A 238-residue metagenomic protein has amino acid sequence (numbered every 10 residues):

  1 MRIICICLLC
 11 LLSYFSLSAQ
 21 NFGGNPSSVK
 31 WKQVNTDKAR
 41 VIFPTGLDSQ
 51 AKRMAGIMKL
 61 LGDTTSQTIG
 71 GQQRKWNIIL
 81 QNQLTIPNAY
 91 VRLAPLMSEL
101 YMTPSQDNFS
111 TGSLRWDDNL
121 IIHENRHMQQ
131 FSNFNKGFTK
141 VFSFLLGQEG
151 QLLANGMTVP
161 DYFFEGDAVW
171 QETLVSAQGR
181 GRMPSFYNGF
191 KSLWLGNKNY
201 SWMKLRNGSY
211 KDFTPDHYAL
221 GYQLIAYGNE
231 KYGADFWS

Functional and structural regions predicted by a protein language model:
M1-N25: Bacterial Sec-dependent N-terminal signal peptides
I6, I42, H127-F131, V169 (+1 more regions): General alpha-helical segment detector with a strong preference for membrane-spanning helices and helix-boundary regions
A19-A154, P160: Juxtacatalytic substrate-recognition/specificity segment
P26, L96-M97, S113-L120, N133-A226 (+2 more regions): Acidic/His/Gly-enriched intrinsically disordered linker/tail segments that often contain short helix/coil "MoRF-like"
A51, A234-W237: Internal amphipathic alpha-helical segments of the cytochrome P450 catalytic fold
